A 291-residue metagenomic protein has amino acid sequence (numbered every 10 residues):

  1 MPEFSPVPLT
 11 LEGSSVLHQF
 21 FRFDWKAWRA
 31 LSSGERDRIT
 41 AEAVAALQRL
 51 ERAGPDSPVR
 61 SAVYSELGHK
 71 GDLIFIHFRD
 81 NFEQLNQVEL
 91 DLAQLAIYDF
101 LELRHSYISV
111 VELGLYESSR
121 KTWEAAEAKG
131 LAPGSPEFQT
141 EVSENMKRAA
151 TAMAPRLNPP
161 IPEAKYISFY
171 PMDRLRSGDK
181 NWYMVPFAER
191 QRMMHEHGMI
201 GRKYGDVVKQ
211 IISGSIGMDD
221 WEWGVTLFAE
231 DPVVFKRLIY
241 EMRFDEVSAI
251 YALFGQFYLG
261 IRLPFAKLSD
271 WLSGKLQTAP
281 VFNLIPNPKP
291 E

Functional and structural regions predicted by a protein language model:
M1-E3, P55-P58, Q87-L90, R148-M153 (+2 more regions): Short amphipathic alpha-helical surface micro-motifs
M1-Q48, D80-Q84, V111-M199, D270-E291: Short S/T/G/P-rich N-terminal loop/turn motif that feeds into the first structured element of a domain
S5, L47-G71, Y98-L113, E196-E222 (+2 more regions): Short, glycine- and small/hydrophobic-rich beta-strand elements in well-ordered beta-sheets
Q19, E66-N81, S168-M172, D219-M242: Short, well-ordered beta-strand segments in beta-rich or mixed alpha/beta enzyme and ligand-binding folds
A53, D80-S106, F138-E144, Y204 (+2 more regions): An amphipathic, aromatic/His-enriched active-site/gating alpha helix that lines ligand/cofactor pockets
Q87, R192, D220: Short, well-structured alpha-helical interface segments that form or flank functional binding sites
S213, K236-I239, R243-K289: Flexible phosphate-binding patches that engage nucleotides and nucleic acids
